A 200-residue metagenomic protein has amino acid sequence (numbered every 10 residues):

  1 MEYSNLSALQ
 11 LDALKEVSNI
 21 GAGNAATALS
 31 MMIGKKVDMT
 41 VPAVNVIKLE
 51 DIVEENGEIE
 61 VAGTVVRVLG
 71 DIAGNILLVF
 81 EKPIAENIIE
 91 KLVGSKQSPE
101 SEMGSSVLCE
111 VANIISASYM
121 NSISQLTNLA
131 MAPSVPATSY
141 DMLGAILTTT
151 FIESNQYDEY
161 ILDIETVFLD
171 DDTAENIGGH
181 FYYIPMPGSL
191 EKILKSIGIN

Functional and structural regions predicted by a protein language model:
E2-S18, A22-N24, S30-N200: Composition-driven recognition of glycine/serine/threonine/acidic- and proline-rich low-complexity segments and repeats
